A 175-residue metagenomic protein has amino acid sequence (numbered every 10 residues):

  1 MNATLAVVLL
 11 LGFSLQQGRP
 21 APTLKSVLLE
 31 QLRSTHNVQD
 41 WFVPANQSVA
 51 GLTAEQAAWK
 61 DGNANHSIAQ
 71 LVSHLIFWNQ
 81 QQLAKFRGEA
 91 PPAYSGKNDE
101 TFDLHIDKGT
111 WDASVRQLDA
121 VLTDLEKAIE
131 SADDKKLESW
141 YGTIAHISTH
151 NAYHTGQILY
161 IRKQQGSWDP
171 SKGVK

Functional and structural regions predicted by a protein language model:
M1, L5, A21-P22, K127: Low-complexity, Gly/Pro
N2-S14: Bacterial N-terminal signal peptides
L15-Q16, R116, G156: Intrinsically disordered, low-complexity regions enriched in polar/acidic and amide residues
R19-L29: N-terminal pre-domain segments of enzymes
L28-T35, D107-D112: Active-site rim elements
E30-F42, N46-V49, Q56-D99, K135-K175: Short, contiguous alpha-helical
N46, A50-A54, T123-E130: Amphipathic, well-packed alpha-helical segments that form the structural scaffold of globular domains
F102-K135, S139-A145: Acidic/histidine-rich alpha-helical segments that form the ligand environment of transition-metal centers
